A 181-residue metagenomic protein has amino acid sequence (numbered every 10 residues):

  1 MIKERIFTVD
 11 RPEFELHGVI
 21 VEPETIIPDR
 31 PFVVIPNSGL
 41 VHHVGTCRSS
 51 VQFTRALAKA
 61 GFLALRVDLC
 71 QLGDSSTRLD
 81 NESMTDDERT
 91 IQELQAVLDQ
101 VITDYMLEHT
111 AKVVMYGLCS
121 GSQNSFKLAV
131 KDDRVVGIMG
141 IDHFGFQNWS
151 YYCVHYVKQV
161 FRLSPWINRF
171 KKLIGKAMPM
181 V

Functional and structural regions predicted by a protein language model:
M1-P31, D87: N-terminal cap/lid segment of alpha/beta-hydrolase-fold proteins
E24-D68: Short, surface-exposed "cap/lid" segments of acyl-processing enzymes
V41-H42, L72-S75, F146: Active-site loop signature of alpha/beta-hydrolase-fold enzymes
V67-M84: Glycine-rich "HGGG/HGxG" loop immediately N-terminal to the catalytic nucleophile of the alpha/beta-hydrolase
E82-D104: Alpha/beta-hydrolase active-site loop
Y105-L118: Alpha/beta-hydrolase fold nucleophile elbow
G117, S122-D133, I138: Short glycine-enriched nucleophile-adjacent loop and the immediately C-terminal alpha-helix near the catalytic center
R134-V181: The alpha/beta-hydrolase serine catalytic core
